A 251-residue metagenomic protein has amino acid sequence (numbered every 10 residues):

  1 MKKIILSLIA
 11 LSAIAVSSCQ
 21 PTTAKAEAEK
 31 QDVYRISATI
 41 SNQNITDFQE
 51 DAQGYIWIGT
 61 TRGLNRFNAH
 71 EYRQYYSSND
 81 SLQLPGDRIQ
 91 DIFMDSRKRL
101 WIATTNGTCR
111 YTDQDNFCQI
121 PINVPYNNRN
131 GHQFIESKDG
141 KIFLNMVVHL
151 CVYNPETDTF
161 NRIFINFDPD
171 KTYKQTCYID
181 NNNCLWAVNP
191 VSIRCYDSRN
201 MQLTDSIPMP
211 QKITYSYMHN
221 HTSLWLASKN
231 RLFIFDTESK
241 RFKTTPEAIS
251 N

Functional and structural regions predicted by a protein language model:
M1-N251: Carboxylate-rich, polar loop motifs that coordinate divalent cations or form catalytic acidic clusters
